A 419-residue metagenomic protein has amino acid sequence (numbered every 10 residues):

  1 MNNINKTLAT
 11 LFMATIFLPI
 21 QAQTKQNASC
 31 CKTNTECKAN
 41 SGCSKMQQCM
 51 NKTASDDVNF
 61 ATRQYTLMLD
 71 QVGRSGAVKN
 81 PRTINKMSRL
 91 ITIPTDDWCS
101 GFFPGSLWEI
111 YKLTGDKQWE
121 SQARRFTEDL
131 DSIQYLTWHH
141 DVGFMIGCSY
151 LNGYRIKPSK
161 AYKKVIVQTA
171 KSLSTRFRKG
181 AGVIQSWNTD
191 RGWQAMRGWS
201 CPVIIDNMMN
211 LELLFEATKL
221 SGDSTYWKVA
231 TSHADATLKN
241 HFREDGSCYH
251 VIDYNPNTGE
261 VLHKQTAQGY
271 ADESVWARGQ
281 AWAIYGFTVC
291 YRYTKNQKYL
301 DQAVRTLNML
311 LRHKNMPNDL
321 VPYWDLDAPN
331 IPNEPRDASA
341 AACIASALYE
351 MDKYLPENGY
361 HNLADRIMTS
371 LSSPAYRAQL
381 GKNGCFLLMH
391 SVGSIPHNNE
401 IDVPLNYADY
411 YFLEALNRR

Functional and structural regions predicted by a protein language model:
M1-K32, E36-K52: Bacterial Sec-dependent N-terminal signal peptides
M46-R419: Glycan-recognition and catalytic cores of secretory/periplasmic carbohydrate-active enzymes
